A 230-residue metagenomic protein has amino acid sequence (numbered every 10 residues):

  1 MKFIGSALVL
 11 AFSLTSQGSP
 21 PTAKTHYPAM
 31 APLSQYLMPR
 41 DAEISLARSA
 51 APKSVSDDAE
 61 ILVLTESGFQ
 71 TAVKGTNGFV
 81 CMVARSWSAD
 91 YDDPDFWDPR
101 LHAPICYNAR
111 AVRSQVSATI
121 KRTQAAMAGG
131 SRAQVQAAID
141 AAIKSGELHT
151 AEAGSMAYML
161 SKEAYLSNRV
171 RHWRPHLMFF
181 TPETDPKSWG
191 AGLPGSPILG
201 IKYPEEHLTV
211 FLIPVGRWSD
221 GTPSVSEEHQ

Functional and structural regions predicted by a protein language model:
M1-I4: Positively charged n-region of N-terminal signal peptides that target proteins for export
A7-G18: Hydrophobic h-region of N-terminal signal peptides that target proteins for export in Gram-negative bacteria
P20-Q230: Primary mode marks residue(s) on the alpha4-beta5-alpha5 output face of response regulator receiver
